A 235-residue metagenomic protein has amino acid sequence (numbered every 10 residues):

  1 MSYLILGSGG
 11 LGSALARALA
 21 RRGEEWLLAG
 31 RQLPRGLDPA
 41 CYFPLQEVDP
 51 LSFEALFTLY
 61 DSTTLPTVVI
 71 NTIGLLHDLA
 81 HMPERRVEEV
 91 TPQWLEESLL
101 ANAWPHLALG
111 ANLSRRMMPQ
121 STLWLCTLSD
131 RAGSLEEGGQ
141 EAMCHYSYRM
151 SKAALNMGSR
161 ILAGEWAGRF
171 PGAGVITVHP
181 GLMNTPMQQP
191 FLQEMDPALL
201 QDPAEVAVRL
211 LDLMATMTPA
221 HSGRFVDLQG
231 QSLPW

Functional and structural regions predicted by a protein language model:
M1-W26: Canonical Rossmann dinucleotide-binding motif of NAD(H)/NADP(H)-dependent dehydrogenases/reductases, specifically
I5-L6, N71-T72, L123-D130, G174-H179: Structural signature of the Rossmann-like NAD(P)-dependent dehydrogenase/reductase core
R17, H106-G110, A153-G164, A173 (+1 more regions): Conserved active-site helix of classical SDR/Rossmann-fold NAD(P)-dependent CH-OH oxidoreductases
R22-G36: Conserved glycine-rich Rossmann-like NAD(P)H-binding loop of the short-chain dehydrogenase/reductase
L37-F53: Rossmann-fold cofactor-recognition segment
L75-L79, P83-L100, M118-R169: Catalytic loop of short-chain dehydrogenase/reductase
A173, T177, T185, Q189-W235: C-terminal helical subdomain
